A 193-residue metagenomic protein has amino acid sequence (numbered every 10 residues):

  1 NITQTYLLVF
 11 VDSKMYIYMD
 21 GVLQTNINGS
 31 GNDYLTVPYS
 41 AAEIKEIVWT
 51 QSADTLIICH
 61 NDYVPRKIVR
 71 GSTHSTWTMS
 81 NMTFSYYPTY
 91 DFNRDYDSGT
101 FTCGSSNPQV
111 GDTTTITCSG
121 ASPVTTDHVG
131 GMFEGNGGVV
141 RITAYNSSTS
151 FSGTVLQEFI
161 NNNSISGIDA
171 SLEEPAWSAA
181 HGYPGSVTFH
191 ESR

Functional and structural regions predicted by a protein language model:
N1-T3, Y39-S52, W177-S192: Structural signature of eukaryotic scaffold interfaces centered on beta-propeller domains
Q4-F10, D54-C59, R193: Short beta-strand elements that form the blades of beta-propeller/WD-repeat-like and other beta-sheet-rich scaffold
Y6-G29: Beta-propeller domains
L7, M15, L56, P65 (+3 more regions): Hydrophobic residues embedded in beta-strands of well-ordered beta-sheets
Y18-D20, I68-G71: Hydrophobic/aromatic beta-strand positions that recur at structurally equivalent sites within the blades
Q24-Y34, R70, W77-E173: Autoprocessing Asn-cyclization modules and mimics
